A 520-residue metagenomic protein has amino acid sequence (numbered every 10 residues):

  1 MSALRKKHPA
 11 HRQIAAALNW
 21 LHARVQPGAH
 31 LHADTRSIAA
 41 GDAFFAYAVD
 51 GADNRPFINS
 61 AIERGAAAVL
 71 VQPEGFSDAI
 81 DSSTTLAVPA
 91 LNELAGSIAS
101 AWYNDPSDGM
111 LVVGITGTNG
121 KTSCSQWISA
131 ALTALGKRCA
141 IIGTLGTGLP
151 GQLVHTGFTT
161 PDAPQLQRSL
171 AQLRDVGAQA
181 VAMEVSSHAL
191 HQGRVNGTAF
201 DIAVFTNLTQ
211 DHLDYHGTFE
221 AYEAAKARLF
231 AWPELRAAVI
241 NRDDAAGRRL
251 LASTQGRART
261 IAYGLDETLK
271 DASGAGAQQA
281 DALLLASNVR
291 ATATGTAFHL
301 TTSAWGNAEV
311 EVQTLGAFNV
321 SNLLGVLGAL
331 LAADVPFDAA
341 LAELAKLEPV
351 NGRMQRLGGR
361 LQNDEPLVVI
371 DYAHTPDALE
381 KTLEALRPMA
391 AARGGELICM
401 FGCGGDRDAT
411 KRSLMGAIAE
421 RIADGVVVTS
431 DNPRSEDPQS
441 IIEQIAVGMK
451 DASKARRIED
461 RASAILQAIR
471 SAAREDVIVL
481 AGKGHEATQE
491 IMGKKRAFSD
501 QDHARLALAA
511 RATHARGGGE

Functional and structural regions predicted by a protein language model:
M1-S97, A245, L285-V289, L315-A317 (+2 more regions): N-terminal leader/targeting and accessory segments in enzymes
R12-A15, L94-R242, A246-R257, A512-H514: Phosphate-binding loop of NTP-binding sites
V49-A52, V350, D377-L379, E384-K450 (+3 more regions): Active-site beta-alpha connecting loops in nucleotide-dependent enzymes
V49-G51, G75, S187-H188, Q210-D211 (+5 more regions): Short glycine-rich anion-binding loops that position phosphate/pyrophosphate groups of nucleotides and phosphorylated
F57-G65, L70, T84, P233-R236 (+4 more regions): P-loop/Walker A phosphate-binding loop and immediately adjacent motor/lid segment at beta-alpha junctions
I62-R64, I80, N196-A199, L229-E234 (+3 more regions): Short, conserved loop/helix-junction motifs that constitute active-site signature segments in enzyme catalytic cores
G75-D81, F200-L367, A446-G448, R456 (+1 more regions): Acidic, Mg2+-coordinating active-site environments of NTP-dependent enzymes
V477-A510: Glycine/aspartate-rich loop-and-adjacent alpha/beta segment that forms the canonical ThDP
